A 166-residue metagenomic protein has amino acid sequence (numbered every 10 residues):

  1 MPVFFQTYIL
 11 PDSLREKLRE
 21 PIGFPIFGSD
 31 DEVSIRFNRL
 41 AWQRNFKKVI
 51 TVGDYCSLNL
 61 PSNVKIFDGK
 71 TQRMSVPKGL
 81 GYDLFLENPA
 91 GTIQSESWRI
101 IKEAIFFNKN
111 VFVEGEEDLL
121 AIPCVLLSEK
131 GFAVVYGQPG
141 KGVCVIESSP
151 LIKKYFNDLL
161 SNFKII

Functional and structural regions predicted by a protein language model:
P2: Active-site helix-to-loop segments that bind/position phosphate- or nucleotide-bearing substrates and donors across
Y8, D12-K153: Conserved mixed alpha/beta catalytic, RNA-binding, or beta-rich assembly cores of soluble enzyme, regulatory
C144, I152-I165: Helix-rich interaction surfaces within compact, conserved domain-sized segments that mediate assembly or partner
